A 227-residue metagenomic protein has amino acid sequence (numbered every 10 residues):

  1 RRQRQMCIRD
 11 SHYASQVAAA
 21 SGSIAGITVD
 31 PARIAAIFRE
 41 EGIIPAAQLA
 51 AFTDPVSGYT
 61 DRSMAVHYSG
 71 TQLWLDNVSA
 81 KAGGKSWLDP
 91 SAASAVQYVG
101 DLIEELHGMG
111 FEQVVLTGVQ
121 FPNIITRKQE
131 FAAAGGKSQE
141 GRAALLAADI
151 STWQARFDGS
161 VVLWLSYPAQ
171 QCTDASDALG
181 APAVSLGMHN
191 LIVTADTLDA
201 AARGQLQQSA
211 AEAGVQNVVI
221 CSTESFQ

Functional and structural regions predicted by a protein language model:
Q3-I8: Short, small-residue-biased leader/transition segments that mark boundaries at the very start of proteins
R9-A50, I124-F157, V161: Aromatic-lined substrate-binding rim segments of carbohydrate-active enzymes
D30-I34, L102, L145-W153, A178-A183 (+1 more regions): A general structural detector for well-ordered alpha-helical segments in enzyme core domains, enriched
I44-D54, V115-G118, Q139-A178, I192-D196 (+1 more regions): Aromatic-lined carbohydrate-recognition surfaces of secreted/lumenal glycan-active proteins
T53-E104: Active-site-adjacent "subsite" loops/lids of carbohydrate-active enzymes
A92-H107, C172-S185, R203: Short, acidic/polar
F111-E112, V119, M188: A structural motif
P182-Q227: Substrate-binding cleft of secreted/luminal carbohydrate-active enzymes
